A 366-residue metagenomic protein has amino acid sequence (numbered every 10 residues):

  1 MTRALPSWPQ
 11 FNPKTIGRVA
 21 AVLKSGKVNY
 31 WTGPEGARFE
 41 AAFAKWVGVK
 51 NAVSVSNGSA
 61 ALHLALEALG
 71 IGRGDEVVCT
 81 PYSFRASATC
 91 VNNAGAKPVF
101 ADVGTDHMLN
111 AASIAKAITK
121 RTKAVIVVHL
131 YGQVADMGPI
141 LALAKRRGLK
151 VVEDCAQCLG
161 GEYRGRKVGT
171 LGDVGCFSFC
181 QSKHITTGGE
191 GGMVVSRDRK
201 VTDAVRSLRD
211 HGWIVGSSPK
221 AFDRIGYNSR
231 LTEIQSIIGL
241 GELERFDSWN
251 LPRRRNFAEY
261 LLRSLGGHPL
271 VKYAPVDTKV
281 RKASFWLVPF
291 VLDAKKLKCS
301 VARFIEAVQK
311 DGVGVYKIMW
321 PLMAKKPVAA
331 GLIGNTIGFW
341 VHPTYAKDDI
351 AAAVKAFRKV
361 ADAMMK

Functional and structural regions predicted by a protein language model:
M1-V28, F339-W340: N-terminal "arm"/small-domain region of PLP-dependent enzymes with the aminotransferase-like
N29-E76, C90-A101, R166: Phosphate-binding glycine-rich loop
A37-A41, K50-A52, A124-V128, G138-P139 (+2 more regions): PLP-dependent aminotransferase class I/II
V53, V78-C79, V99, V151-V152 (+3 more regions): Structural detector of well-ordered beta-strand residues that form the stable sheet scaffold of enzyme domains
E67-C155, E162: PLP-dependent aminotransferase-like
T89-V91, L143, K167, H184 (+1 more regions): Hydrophobic/aromatic ligand-binding patch that stacks against planar heteroaromatic rings of cofactors or nucleotides
E153-G188, S217-D223: Conserved active-site segment immediately N-terminal to the catalytic lysine that forms the internal aldimine
T170-R209, W213, E233: Active-site PLP attachment segment
